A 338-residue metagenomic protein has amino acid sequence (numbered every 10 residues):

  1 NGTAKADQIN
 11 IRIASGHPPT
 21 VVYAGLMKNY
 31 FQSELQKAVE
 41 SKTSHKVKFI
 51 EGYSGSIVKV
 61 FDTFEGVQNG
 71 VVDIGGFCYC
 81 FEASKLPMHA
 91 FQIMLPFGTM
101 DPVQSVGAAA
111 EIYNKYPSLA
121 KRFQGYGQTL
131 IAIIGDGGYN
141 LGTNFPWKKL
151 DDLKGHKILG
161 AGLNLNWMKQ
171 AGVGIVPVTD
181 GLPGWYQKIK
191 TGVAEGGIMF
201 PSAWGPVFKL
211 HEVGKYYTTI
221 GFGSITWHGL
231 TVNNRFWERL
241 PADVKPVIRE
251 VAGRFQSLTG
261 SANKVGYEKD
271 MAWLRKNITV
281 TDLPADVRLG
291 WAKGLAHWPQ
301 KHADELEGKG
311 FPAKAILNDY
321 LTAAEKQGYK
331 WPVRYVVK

Functional and structural regions predicted by a protein language model:
G2-Q104, L119-K338: N-terminal secretory/targeting leader peptides
P102-I112: Glycine/proline-centered hinge or cleavage motifs at structural transition points of membrane proteins
K115: An active-site-proximal structural segment forming one wall of the substrate-binding cleft that immediately precedes
